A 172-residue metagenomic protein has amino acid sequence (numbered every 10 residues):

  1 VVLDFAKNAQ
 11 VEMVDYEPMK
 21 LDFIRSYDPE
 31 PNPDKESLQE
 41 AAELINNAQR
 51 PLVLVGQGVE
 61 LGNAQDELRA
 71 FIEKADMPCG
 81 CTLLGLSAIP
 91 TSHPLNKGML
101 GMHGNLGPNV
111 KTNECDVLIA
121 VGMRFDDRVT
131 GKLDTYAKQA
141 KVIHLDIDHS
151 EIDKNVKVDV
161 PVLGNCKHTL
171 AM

Functional and structural regions predicted by a protein language model:
V1-N47: Conformationally flexible catalytic loops at phosphate/diphosphate-handling active centers
V2-A6, L54-G56, A120-G122, D146: Short beta-strand segments
V2-D4, D76-L83, I143-D146: Short internal beta-strands
F5-V11, Q57-V59, L86, H149: Glycine-rich beta-alpha junction loops
M13-Y16, A64-Q65, S92, N155: Short, well-ordered secondary-structure micro-motifs
L21, P33, E40-L118: Anionic-ligand anchoring segments at beta-strand to alpha-helix junctions in alpha/beta enzyme folds, i.e., glycine
Y27-E30, L54-G58, V160-P161: Flexible, glycine/proline-enriched loop segments at strand-loop-helix junctions that form or flank small-ligand binding
G85-M172: Glycine-rich, acidic loop regions that bind phosphate or pyrophosphate groups
